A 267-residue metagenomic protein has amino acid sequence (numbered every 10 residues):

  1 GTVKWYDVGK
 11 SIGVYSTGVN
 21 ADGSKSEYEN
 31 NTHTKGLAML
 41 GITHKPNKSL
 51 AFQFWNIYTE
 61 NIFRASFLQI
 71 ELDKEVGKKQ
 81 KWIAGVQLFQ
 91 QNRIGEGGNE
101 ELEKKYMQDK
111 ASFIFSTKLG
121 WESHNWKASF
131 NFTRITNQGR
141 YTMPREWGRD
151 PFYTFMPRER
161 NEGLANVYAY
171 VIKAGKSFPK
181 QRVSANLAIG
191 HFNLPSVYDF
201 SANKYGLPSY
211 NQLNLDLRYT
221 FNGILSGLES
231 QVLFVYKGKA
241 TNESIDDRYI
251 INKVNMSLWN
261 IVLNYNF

Functional and structural regions predicted by a protein language model:
G1, F52-F54, I70, A84-L88 (+7 more regions): Membrane-embedded beta-strand positions of outer-membrane beta-barrel proteins
T2-K4, N56-E60, K74, L88-I94 (+8 more regions): Transmembrane beta-strands of outer-membrane beta-barrel pores
T2-Y15, A65-Q69, G95-E103, Y141-E146 (+2 more regions): Outer-membrane beta-barrel translocator domains and adjoining extracellular loop/strand segments of Gram-negative
T32-T34, I57-F67, L164-N166, P179 (+1 more regions): Solvent-exposed loop/turn segments connecting transmembrane beta-strands in outer-membrane beta-barrel proteins
L40-H44, L68-L72, T117-S123, F130 (+3 more regions): Residues on the lipid-exposed face of transmembrane beta-strands in outer-membrane beta-barrel proteins
K48-F52, G77-A84, N125-F130, N137-Q138 (+2 more regions): Repeated loop/turn-to-beta-strand initiation elements of outer-membrane beta-barrel proteins
N125-T220: C-terminal structural cap/anchor segments
K253-F267: Outer-membrane beta-barrel "beta-signal"
